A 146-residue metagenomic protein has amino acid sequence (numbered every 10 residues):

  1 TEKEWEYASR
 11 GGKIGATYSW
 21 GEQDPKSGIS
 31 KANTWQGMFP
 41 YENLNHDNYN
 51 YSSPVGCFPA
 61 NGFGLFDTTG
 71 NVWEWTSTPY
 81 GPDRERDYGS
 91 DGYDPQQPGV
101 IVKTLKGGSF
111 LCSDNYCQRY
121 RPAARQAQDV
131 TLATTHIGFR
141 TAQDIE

Functional and structural regions predicted by a protein language model:
T1-P122, Q126, V130: Functional-site microenvironments in short loops/helix caps that host divalent-cation chemistry
T134-E146: Short, structured beta-strand segments at or near domain termini in extracellular proteins/domains
